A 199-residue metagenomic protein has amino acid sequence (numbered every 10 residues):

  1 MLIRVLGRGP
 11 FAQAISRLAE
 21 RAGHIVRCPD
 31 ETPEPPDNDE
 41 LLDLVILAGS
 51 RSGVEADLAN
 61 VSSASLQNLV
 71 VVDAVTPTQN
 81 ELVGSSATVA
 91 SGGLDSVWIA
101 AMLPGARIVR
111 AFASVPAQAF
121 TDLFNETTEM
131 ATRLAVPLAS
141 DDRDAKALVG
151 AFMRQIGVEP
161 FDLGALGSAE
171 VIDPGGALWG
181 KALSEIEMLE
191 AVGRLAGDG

Functional and structural regions predicted by a protein language model:
M1-P36, E40: NAD(P)+-binding Rossmann beta1-loop-alpha1 motif at the extreme N-terminus of oxidoreductases
L6, R133-G199: Active-site-lining helix/loop region of Rossmann-like oxidoreductase modules
A14, L18, M102, F152: Rossmann-fold NAD(P)-dependent oxidoreductase module
R27, E34-V70, V75-V83: Rossmann-like NAD(P)-binding element
C28, R107-A111, F161-L163: General beta-strand structural signal in soluble alpha/beta enzymes
V75-T127: Rossmann-fold NAD(P)-binding glycine/threonine-rich loop
T121-A139: Short, electropositive alpha-helical surface patch
